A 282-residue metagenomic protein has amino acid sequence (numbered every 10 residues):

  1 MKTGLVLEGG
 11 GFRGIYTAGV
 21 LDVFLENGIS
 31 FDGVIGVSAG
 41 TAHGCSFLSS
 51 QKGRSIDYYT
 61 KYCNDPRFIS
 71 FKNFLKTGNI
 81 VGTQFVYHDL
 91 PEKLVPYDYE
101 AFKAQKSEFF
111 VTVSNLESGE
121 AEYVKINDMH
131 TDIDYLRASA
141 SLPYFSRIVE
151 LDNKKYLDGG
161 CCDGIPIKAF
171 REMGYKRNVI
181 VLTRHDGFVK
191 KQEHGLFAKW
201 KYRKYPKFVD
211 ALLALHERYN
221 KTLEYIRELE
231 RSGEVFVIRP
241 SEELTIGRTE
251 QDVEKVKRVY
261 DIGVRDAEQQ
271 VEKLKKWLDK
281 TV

Functional and structural regions predicted by a protein language model:
M1-V37, C45-V282: Patatin-like phospholipase
